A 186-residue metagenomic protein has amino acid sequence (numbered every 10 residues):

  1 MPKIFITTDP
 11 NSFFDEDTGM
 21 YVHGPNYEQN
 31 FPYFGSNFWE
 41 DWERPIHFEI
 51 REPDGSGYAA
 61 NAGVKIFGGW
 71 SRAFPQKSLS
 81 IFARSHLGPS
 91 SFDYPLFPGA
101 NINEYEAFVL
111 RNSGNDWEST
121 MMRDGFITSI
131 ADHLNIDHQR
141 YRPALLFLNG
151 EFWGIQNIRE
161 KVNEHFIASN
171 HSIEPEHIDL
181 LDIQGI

Functional and structural regions predicted by a protein language model:
M1-I186: Phosphate/dinucleotide-binding and metal-coordinating scaffold of catalytic cores in nucleotide-dependent enzymes
